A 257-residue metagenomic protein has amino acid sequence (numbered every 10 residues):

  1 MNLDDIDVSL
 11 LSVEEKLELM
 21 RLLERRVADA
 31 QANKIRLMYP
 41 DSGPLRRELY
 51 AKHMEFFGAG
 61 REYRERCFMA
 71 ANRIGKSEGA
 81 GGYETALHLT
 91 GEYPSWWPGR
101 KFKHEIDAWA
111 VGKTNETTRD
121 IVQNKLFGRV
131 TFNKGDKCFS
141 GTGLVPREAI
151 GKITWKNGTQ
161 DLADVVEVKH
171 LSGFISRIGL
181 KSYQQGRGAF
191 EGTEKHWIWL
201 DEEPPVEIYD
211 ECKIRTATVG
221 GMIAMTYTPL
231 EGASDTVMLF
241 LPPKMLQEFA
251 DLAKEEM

Functional and structural regions predicted by a protein language model:
M1-M257: Phosphate/NTP-binding elements of NTP-utilizing enzymes
